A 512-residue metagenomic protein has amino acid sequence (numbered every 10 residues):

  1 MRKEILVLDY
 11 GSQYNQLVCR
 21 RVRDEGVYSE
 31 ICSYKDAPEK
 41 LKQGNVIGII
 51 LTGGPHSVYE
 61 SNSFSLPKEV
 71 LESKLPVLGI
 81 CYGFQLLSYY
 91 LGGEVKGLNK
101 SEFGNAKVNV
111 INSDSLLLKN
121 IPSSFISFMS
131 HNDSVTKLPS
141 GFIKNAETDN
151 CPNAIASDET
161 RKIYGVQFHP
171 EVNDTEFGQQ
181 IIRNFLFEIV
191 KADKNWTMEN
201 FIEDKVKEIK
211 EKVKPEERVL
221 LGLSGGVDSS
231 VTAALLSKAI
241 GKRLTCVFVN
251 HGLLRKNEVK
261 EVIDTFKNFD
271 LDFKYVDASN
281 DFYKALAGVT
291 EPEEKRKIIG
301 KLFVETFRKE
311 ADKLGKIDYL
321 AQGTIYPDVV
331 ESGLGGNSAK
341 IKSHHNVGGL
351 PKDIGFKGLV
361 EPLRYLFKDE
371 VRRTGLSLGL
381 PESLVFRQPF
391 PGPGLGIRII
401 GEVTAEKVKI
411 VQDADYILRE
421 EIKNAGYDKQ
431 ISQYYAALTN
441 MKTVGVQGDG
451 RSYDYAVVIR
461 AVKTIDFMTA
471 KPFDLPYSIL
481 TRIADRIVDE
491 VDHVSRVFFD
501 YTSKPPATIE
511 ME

Functional and structural regions predicted by a protein language model:
M1-L51, P55-E60, S65-S73, Y89-D318 (+2 more regions): RNA-binding accessory domains that recognize and position tRNA/RNA substrates
G79, G83, S88: Gly/Ala-rich beta-loop-alpha elbow adjacent to hydrolase catalytic centers
Q322-T324: Extended catalytic-interface subdomain
